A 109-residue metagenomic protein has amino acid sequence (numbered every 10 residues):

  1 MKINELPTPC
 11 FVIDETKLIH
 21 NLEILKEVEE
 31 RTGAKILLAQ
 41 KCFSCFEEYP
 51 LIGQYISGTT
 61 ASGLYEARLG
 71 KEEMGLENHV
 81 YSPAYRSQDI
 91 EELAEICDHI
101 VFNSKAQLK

Functional and structural regions predicted by a protein language model:
M1-I13: Generic N-terminal amphipathic, Lys/Arg-enriched alpha-helix
I3-N4, L22, R86: Residue-level detector of functional hotspots within protein domains
C10, V28, I36-L38: Broad hydrophobic/π-residue packing in well-ordered secondary structure
N21-R31, L69: A short, N-terminal amphipathic alpha-helix
A34-K109: Active-site-proximal beta-alpha core segment in soluble small-molecule metabolic enzymes
